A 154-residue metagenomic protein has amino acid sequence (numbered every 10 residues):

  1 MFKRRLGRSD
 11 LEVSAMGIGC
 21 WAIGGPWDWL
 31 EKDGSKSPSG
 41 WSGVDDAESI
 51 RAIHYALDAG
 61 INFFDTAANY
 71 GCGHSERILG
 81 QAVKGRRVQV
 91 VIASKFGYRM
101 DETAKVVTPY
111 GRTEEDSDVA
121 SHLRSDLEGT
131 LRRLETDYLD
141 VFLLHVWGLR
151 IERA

Functional and structural regions predicted by a protein language model:
M1-S94: N-terminal binding-site loop/beta-alpha segment at the start of enzyme catalytic domains that lines or forms
A22, Y70, F96-M100, L143-G148: Active-site-proximal loop/turn and secondary-structure-junction residues that shape catalytic pockets, frequently
G24-W29, M100-K105, I151-R153: Short acidic/His/Gly/Ser-rich catalytic and metal-binding motifs that mark active-site loops of diverse hydrolases
G34-K36, W41, K105-A154: Glycine/proline-rich, positively charged, aromatic-decorated active-site loop/lid region on the catalytic face
E48-I53, Y98-M100, T130-L134: Short hydrophobic/aromatic-rich motifs at helix boundaries and adjacent loops
A56-A59, M100-D101, D137: Hydrophobic alpha-helical elements and their junctions with loops/disorder across both membrane and soluble proteins
G80-D101, K105-R112, D118: A contiguous, low-structure linker/loop signature
